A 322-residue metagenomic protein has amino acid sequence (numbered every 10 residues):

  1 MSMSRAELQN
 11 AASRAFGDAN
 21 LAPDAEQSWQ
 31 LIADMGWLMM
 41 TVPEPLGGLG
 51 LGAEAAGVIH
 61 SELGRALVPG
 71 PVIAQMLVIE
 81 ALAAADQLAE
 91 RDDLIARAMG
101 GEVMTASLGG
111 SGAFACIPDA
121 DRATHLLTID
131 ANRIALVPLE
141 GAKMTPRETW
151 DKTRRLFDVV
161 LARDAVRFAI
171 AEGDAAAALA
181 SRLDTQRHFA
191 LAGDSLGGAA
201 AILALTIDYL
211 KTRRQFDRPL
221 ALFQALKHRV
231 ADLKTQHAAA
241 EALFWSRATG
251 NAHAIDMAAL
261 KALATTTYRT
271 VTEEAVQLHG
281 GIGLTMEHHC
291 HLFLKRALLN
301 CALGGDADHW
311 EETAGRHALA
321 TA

Functional and structural regions predicted by a protein language model:
M1-V72, G315-A322: Amphipathic, small/basic residue-rich leader segments at the start of a protein or domain
S2, G17-E26, I207, Q215-R218 (+3 more regions): C-terminal helix-coil-helix/basic helical segment that borders enzyme active sites and/or dimer interfaces and provides
R5-S13, V58, L77, D121-R122 (+1 more regions): Glycine-rich phosphate/cofactor-binding loops in nucleotide/flavin-utilizing enzymes
Q30-M35, L51-E54, A165-A178, D217: Acidic-glycine-rich active-site phosphate/pyrophosphate-binding loop
A33, R269-L294: A glycine-biased, small/acidic residue-tolerant capping/turn segment at secondary-structure junctions
P71, E80, L88-A200, A204: FAD-binding core of flavoproteins
A192-Q224, H228-E241: Oxyanion-binding "anion nests"
